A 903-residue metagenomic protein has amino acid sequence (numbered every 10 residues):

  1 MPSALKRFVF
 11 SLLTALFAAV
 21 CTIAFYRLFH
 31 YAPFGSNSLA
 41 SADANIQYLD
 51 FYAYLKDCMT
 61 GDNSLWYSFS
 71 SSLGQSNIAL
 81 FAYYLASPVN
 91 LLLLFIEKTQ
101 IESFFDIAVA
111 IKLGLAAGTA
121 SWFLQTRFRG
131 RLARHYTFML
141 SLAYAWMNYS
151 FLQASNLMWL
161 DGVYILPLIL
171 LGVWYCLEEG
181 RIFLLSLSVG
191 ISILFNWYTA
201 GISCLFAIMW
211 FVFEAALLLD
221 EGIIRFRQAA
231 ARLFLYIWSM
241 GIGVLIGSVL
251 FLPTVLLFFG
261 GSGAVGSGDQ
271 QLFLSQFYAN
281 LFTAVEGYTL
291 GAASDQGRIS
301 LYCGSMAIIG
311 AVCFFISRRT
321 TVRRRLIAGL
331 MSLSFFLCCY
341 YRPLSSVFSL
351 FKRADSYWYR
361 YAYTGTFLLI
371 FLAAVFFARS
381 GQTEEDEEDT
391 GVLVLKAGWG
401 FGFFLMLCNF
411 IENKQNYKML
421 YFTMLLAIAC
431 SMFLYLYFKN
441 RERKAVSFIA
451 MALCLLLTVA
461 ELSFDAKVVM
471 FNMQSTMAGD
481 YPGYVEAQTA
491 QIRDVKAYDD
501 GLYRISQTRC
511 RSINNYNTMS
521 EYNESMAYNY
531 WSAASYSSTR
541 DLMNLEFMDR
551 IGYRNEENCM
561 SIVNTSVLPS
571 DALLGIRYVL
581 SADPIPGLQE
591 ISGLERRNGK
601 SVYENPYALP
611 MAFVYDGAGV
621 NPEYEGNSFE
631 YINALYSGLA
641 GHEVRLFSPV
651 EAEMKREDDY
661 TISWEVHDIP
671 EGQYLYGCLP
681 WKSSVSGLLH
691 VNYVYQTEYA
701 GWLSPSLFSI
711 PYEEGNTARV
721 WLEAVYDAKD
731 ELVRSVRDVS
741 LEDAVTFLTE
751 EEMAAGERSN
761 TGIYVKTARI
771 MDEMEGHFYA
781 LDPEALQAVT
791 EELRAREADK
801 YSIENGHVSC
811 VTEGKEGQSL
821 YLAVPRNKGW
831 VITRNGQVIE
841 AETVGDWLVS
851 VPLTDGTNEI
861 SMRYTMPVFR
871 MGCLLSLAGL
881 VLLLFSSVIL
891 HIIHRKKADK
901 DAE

Functional and structural regions predicted by a protein language model:
A4, F51, H642-E903: Active-site-proximal, structured, solvent-exposed surfaces of multi-pass membrane proteins that position macromolecular
L5-I78, Q474-M526: Hydrophobic alpha-helical membrane-insertion signals
A18, L113-T126, A133-L219, L235-V255 (+3 more regions): Membrane-embedded helix bundles of polyisoprenyl
C21-A117, L142-V163, I202, F258-G263 (+6 more regions): Membrane-interface coil-to-helix junctions
A42, I46-D57, P88, R232-L235 (+6 more regions): Periplasmic/ER-lumenal interhelical loops and adjacent helix-loop junctions in multi-pass membrane proteins
I78-A82, F105-L115, Y136-F138, A143-P167 (+6 more regions): Membrane-interface micro-motifs in multi-pass membrane enzymes
C176, T199, L326-L337, Y341-S346 (+3 more regions): Contiguous transmembrane helix-bundle modules in multi-pass membrane proteins
L457-G479, D494-D571, Y607-P610, V614-G641 (+4 more regions): Extracytoplasmic/lumenal acceptor-recognition loop(s) of multi-pass membrane glycoenzymes
